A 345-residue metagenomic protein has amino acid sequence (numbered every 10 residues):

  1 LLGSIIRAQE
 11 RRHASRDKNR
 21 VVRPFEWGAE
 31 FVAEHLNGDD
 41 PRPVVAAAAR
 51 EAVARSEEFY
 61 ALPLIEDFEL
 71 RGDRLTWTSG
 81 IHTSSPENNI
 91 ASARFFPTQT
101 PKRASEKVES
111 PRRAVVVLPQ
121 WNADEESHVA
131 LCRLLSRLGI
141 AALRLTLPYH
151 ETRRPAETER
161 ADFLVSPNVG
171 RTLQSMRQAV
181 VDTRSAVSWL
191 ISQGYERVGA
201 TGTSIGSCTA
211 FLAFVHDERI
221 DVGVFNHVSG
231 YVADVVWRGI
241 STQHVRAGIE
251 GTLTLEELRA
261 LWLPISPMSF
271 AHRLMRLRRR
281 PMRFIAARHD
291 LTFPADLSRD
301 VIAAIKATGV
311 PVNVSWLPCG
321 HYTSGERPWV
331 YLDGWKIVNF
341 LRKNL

Functional and structural regions predicted by a protein language model:
L1-G80, E106: N-terminal targeting or regulatory segments adjacent to alpha/beta-hydrolase or S9 domains
P86-I90, P97-A114, L277-R279: Proline/glycine-enriched tight loop/beta-turn segments at coil->beta junctions that connect or precede beta-strands
V117-R177: Cap/lid segment of the alpha/beta-hydrolase catalytic domain
I191-S204: Alpha/beta-hydrolase fold nucleophile elbow
G202-A213: Glycine-rich nucleophile elbow surrounding the catalytic serine of serine-hydrolase chemistry
F211-E256: Hydrolase active-site cap/lid region
R238-L297, A303: The feature captures the conserved acid-bearing segment of alpha/beta-hydrolase catalytic domains
R299, A303-L345: C-terminal catalytic histidine-bearing segment of alpha/beta-hydrolase fold enzymes
